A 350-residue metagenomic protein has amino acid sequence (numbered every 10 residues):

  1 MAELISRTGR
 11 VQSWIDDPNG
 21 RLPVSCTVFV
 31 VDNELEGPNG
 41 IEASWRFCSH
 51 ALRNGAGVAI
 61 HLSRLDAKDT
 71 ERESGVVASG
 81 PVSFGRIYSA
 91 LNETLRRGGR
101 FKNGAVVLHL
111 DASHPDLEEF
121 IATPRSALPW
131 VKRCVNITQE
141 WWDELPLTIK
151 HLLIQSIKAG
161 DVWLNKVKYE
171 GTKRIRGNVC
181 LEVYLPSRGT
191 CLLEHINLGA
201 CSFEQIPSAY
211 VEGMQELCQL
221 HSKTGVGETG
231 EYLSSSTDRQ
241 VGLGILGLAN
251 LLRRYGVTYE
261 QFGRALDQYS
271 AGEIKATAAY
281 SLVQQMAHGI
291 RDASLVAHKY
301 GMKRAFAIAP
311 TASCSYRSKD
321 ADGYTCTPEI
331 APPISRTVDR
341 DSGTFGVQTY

Functional and structural regions predicted by a protein language model:
M1-Y350: Extended catalytic cores of very large enzyme megasubunits
